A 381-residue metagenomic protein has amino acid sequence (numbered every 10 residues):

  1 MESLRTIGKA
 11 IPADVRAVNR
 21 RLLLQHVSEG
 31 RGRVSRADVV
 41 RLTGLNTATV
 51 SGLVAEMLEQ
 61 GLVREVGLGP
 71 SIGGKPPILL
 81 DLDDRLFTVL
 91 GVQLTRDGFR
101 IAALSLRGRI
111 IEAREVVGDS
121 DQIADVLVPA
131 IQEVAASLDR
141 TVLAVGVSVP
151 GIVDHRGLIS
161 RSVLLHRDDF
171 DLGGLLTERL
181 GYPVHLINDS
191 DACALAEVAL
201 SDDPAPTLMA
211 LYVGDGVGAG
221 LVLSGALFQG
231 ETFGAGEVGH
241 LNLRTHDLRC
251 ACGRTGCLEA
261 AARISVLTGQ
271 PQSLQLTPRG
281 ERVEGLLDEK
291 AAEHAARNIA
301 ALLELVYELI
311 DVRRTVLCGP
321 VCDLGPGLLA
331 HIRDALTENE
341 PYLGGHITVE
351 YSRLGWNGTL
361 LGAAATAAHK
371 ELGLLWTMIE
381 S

Functional and structural regions predicted by a protein language model:
M1-L68, I72-V117, D121-T141, S201-D202 (+3 more regions): ATP-binding/phosphotransfer module of carbohydrate and carboxylate kinases, centering on a glycine-rich
T43, V163-L165, H185-D191, Y212 (+1 more regions): Active-site nucleophile and cofactor-binding loops and adjacent substrate-binding regions of central metabolic enzymes
E65-V66, V184-N188, L221: General beta-strand structural signal in soluble alpha/beta enzymes
G69, P150-V153, G214-G216, V321-C322: Short glycine-rich anion-binding loops that position phosphate/pyrophosphate groups of nucleotides and phosphorylated
S105, D154, V222: Short, acidic, Ser/Thr-enriched surface-loop or helix-capping motifs
I110-T207, G327-E338: Glycine-rich phosphate-binding loop and adjoining helix at the ATP-binding site of ATP-dependent phosphoryl-transfer
G173-G174, F228-G230, A235-L243, R333-L343: Acidic-glycine-rich active-site phosphate/pyrophosphate-binding loop
A205-A261: Glycine-rich phosphate-binding loop of actin/hexokinase-like ATP-binding domains
